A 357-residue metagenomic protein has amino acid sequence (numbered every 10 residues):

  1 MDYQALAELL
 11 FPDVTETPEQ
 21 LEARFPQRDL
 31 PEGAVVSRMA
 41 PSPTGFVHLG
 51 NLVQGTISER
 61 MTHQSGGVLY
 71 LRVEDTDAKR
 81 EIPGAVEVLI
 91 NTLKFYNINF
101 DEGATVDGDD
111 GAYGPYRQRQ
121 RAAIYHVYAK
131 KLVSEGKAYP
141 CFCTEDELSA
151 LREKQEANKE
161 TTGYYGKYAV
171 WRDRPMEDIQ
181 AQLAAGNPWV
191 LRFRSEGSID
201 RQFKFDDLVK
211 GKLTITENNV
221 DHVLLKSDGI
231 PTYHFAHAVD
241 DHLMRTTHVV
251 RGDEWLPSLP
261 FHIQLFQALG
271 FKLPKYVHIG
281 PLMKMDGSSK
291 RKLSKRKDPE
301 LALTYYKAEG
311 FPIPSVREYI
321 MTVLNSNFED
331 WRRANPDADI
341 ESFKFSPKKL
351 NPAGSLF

Functional and structural regions predicted by a protein language model:
M1-D2, G197: Low-complexity, highly charged intrinsically disordered N-terminal segments that act as targeting/localization
D2-E160, P257-F271, S315: N-terminal Rossmann-like or analogous alpha/beta NTP/dinucleotide-binding catalytic cores that position adenine
M39-P43, V73-D75, V239, L243 (+2 more regions): Short, histidine-centered active-site or binding-site loop motifs used for metal coordination, general acid-base
K79, P115-Q118, R251-G252, Y305-G310: Hydrophobic alpha-helical scaffolding
N99-Y113, K154-G163, G197-Q202, K284-S289 (+1 more regions): Intrinsically disordered, low-complexity coil segments
D109-R117, T246-T247, P299-A302: Short acidic, glycine/Ser/Thr-rich loop/turn "cap" segments at secondary-structure junctions
K131-S134, A138-K295, A302-L303: Active-site cores that bind ATP or allylic diphosphates and position pyrophosphate for catalysis
L269-F357: Catalytic adenosine-cofactor/nucleotide-binding cores of aminoacyl-tRNA synthetases and other
